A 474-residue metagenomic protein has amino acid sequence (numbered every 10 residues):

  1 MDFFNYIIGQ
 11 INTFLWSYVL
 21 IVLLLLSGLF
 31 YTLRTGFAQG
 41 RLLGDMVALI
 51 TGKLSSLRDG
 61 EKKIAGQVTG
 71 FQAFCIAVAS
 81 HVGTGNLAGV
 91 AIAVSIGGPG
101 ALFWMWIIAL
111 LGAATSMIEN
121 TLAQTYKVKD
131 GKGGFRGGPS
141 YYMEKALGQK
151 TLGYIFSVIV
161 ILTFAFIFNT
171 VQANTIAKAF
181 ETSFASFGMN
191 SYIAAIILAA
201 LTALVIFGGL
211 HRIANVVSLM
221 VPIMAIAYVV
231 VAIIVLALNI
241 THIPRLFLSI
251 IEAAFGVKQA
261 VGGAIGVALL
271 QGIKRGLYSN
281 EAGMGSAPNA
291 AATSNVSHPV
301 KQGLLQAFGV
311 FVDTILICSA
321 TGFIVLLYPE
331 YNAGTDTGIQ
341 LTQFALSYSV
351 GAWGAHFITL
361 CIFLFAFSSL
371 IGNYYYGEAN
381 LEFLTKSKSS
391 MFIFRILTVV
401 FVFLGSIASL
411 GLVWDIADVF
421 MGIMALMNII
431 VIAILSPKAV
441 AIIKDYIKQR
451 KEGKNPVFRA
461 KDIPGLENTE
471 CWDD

Functional and structural regions predicted by a protein language model:
M1-S80, T84, S95-A101, F403 (+1 more regions): N-terminal alpha-helical transmembrane segments of multi-pass membrane transport and channel/translocase proteins
G9-L49, S95-K132, V312-C318, A355 (+1 more regions): Extracellular loop-to-transmembrane helix junctions
I21-L26, G153-I161, F184-L210, A227 (+2 more regions): Transmembrane alpha-helical segments of multi-pass small-molecule transport proteins
L23-F30, R34-V47, T175-F180, N190-L238 (+2 more regions): Membrane-interface loop-to-helix entry segments
Y31-T32, I108-G133, P139-S140, E144-N174 (+2 more regions): Helix-loop-helix module between adjacent transmembrane segments
F37-V68, I92-L102, W106, A114-L147 (+4 more regions): Flexible loop linkers connecting adjacent transmembrane helices in multi-pass alpha-helical membrane transporters
R58-V94, L122-S140, E144-A146, V158-I161 (+1 more regions): Alpha-helical membrane segments and immediately flanking helix-loop junctions that form or couple to the substrate/ion
M117-K127, G131, V231-S249, V257 (+3 more regions): Extracellular/periplasmic helix-exit of transmembrane alpha-helices
